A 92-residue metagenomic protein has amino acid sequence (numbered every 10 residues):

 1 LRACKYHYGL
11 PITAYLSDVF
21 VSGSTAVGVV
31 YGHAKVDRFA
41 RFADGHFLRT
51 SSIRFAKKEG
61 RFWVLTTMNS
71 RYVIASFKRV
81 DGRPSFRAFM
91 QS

Functional and structural regions predicted by a protein language model:
L1-F55, F86, S92: N-terminal non-globular leader segments, chiefly Sec-dependent signal peptides
R54-S92: Short, compact, well-ordered microdomains
